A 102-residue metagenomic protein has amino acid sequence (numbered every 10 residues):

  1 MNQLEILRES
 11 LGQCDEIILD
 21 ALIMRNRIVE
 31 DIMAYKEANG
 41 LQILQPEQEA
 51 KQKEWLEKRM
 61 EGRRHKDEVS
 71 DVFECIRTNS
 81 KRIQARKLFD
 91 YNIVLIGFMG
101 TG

Functional and structural regions predicted by a protein language model:
M1-D90, G102: Domain-level signature for soluble enzymes in the chorismate/prephenate branch of the shikimate pathway
I93-L95: Hydrophobic anchor at the beta1->P-loop junction of P-loop NTPases
F98-M99: P-loop (Walker A) phosphate-binding loop of NTP-binding proteins
